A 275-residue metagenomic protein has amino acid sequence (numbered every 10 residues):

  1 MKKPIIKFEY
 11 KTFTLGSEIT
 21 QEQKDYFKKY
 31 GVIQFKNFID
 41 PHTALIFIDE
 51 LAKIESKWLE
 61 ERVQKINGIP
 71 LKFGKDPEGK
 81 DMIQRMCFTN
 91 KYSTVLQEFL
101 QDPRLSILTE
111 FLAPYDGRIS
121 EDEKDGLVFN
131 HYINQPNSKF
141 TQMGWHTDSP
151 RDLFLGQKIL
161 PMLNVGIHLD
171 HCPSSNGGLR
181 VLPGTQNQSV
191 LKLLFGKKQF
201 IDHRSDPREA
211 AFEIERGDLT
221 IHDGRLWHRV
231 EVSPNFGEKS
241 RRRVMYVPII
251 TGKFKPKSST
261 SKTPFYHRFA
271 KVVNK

Functional and structural regions predicted by a protein language model:
M1-F13, S189-Q199, L219-I221, R225-K275: Non-heme Fe(II)/2-oxoglutarate
M1-K29, K36-W145: Non-heme Fe(II)-dependent double-stranded beta-helix
D25, I159-M162, H171-R229, F254: Double-stranded beta-helix
P41, R151, W227-H228: Glycine-rich nucleotide phosphate-binding loop and flanking beta-alpha elements of Rossmann-like dinucleotide-binding
S93-E98, D152, R204-A210, V230-V232: Active-site rim elements
L96-Q97, D116-I119, R151-G156, G166-D170 (+1 more regions): Short helix-to-loop capping/linker segments positioned immediately adjacent to catalytic or ligand/cofactor-binding
H131, T147-S149, I167-H171, P183: Short, structured patches in soluble enzyme cores that scaffold and shape functional sites
T141-P161: Acidic, His- and aromatic-enriched active-site or binding-groove loops in soluble protein domains that engage sugars
